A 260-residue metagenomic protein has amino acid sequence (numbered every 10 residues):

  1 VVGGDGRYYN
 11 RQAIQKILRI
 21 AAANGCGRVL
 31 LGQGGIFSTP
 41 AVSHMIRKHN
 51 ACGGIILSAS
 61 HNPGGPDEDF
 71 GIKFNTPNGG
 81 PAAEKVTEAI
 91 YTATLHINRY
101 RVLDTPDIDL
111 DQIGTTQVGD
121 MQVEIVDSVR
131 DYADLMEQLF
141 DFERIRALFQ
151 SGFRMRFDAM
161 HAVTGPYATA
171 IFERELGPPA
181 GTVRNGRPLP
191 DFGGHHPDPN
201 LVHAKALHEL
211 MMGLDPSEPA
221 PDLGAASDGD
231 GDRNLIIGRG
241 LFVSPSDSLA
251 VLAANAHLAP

Functional and structural regions predicted by a protein language model:
V1-E68, A170-I236: N-terminal small/polar loop signature for handling phosphorylated ligands or for N-terminal nucleophile
V2-G6, T76, F157-A159, G238: Short glycine-centered, acidic/aromatic-flanked micro-motifs in structured strand/loop junctions that mark active-site
A23, M136, A253: Short, basic phosphate-binding NTP loop
S38, V86, T164, P245-L252: Catalytic-loop motifs flanking and including active-site residues across diverse enzymes
S43, T169, A250-A254: Short, hydrophobic alpha-helix immediately C-terminal to the catalytic nucleophile
G54-I55, M136, L249: Conserved long hydrophobic alpha-helices within structured protein cores
G64-G65, F74-G80, T92, N98-R99 (+1 more regions): Replace "Mg2+/Mn2+-dependent" with "divalent metal-dependent
P66-P219: Gly/Ser/Thr-enriched, mixed-charge loops and adjacent short helices that form phosphate/oxyanion-binding elements
